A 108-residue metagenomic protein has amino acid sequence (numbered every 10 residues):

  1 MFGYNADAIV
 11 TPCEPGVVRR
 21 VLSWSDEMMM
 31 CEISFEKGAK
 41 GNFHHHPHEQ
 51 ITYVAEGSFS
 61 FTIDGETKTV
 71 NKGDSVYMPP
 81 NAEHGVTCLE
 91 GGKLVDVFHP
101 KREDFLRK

Functional and structural regions predicted by a protein language model:
M1-E27, R107: A short, N-terminal "cap"/entry segment at the start of jelly-roll beta-barrel domains of the cupin/DSBH fold
C31, F61-I63, V95-D96, E103-R107: Anionic, Ser/Thr-rich low-complexity intrinsically disordered regions
C31-H45: Conserved short histidine dyad/triad with adjacent acidic residue
K40-G41, S60, V76, P80-G85: Histidine-centered metal-chelating micro-motifs
H48-E49, Y53-F59, D64: Glycine- and acidic-residue-biased ligand/ion/polar-headgroup-sensing regions
A55-E56, N71-K72, E90: A cytosolic small-molecule/anion-sensing beta-strand core signal
E66-P80: Short acidic-glycine-tyrosine-enriched beta hairpin
P80-D104: Ligand-binding loop in jelly-roll beta-barrel domains
